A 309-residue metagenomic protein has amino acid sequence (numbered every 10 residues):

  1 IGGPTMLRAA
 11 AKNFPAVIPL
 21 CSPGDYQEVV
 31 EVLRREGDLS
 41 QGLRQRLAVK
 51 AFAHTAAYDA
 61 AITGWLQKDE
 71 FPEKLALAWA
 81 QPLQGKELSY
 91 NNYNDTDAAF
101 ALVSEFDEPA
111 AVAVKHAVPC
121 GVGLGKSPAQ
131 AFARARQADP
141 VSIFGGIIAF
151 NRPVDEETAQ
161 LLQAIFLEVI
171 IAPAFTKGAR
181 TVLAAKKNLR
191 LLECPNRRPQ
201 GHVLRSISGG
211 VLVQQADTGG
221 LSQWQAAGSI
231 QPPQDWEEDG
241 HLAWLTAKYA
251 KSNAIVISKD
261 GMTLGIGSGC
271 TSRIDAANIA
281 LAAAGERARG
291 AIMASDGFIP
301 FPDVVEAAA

Functional and structural regions predicted by a protein language model:
I1-E70, K126-S127, R152: Active-site loop-to-helix "anion-binding N-cap" substructures in soluble metabolic enzymes
H54-A309: ATP-dependent carboxylate/acyl-activation modules
